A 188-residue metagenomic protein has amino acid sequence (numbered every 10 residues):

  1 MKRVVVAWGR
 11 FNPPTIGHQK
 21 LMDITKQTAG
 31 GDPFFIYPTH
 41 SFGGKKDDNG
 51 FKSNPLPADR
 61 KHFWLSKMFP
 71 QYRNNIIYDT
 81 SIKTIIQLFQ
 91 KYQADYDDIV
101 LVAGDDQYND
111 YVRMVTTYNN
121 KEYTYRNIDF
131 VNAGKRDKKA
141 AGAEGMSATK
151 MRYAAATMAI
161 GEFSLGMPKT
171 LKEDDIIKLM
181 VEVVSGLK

Functional and structural regions predicted by a protein language model:
M1-K188: Nucleotidyltransferase catalytic core that binds NTPs
